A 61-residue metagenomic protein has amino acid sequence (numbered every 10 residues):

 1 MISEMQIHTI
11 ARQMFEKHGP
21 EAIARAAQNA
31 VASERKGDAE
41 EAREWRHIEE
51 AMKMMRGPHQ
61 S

Functional and structural regions predicted by a protein language model:
M1-Q28, A32, K36, E40-R43 (+2 more regions): Long, non-catalytic architectural segments outside compact domain cores
